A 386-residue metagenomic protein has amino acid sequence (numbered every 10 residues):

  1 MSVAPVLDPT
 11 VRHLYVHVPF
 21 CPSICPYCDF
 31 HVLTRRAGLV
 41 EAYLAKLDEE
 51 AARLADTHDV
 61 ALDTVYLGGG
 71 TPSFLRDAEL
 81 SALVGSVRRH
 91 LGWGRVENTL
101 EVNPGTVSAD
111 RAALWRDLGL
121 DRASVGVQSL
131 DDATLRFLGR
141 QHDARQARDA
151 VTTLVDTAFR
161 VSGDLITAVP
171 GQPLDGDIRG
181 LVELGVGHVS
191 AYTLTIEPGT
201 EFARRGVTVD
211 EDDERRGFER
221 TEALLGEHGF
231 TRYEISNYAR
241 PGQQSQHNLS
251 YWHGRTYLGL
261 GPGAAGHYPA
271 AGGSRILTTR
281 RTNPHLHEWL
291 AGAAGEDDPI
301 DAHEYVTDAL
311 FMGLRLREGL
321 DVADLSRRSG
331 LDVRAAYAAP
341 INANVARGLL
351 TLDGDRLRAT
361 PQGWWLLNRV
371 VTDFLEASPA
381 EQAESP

Functional and structural regions predicted by a protein language model:
S2-H13, V32-D56, V60-G68, P72-L331 (+1 more regions): C-terminal scaffold of the Radical SAM
H17-V32: Local cysteine-cluster metal-coordination motifs and their immediate loop/turn environment, predominantly Fe-S cluster
S23, A191-L194, A343: Short, compositionally biased low-complexity segments
L331-V345: Short amphipathic alpha-helical interaction segments
V345-D355: A short, conserved structural fragment
R356-T360: Minor-groove-contacting beta-hairpin "wing" of winged helix-turn-helix DNA-binding domains
Q362-P386: Short, amphipathic alpha-helical interaction segments positioned at domain boundaries
